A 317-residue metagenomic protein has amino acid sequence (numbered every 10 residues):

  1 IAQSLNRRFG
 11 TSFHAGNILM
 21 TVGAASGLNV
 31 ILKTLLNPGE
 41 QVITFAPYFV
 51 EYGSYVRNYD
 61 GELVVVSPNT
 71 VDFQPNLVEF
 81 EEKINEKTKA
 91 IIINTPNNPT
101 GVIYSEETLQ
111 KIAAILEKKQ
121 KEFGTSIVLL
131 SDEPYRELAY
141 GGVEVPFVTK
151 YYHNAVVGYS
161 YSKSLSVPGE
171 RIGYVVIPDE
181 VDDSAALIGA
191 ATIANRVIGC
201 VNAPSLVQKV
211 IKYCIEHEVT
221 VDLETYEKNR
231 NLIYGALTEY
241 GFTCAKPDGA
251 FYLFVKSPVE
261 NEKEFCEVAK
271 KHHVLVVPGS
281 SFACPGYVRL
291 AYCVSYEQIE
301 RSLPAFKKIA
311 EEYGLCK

Functional and structural regions predicted by a protein language model:
A2: Class I S-adenosyl-L-methionine
N6-K317: PLP-dependent class I/II
